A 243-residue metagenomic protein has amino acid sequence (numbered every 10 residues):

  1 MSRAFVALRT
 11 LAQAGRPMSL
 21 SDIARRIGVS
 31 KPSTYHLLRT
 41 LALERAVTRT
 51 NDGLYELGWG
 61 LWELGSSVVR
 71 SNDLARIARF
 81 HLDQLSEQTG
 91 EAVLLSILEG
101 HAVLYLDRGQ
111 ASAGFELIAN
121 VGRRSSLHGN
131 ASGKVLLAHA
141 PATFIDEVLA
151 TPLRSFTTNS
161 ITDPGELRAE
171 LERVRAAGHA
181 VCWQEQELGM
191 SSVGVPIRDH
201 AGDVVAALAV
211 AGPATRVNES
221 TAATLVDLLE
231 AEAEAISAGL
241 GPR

Functional and structural regions predicted by a protein language model:
M1, L20, G58, S71 (+8 more regions): Short, structured helix-loop boundary elements
M1-S71, A75-R76, E234-P242: N-terminal helix-turn-helix
R26, R76-Q88, E170-R173, A177 (+1 more regions): Amphipathic alpha-helical regulatory segments at dimerization interfaces that relay allosteric signals between sensory
V47-T48, L95-S96, I197: A structural signal for short hydrophobic beta-strand segments in well-ordered beta-sheet cores
G53-T151: Amphipathic alpha-helical effector-binding/dimerization core of metabolite-sensing transcriptional regulators
F144-S155, E232-R243: Cysteine/selenocysteine-centered motifs that mediate thiol-based redox chemistry or coordinate metal-sulfur cofactors
S160-A233: Extended hydrophobic
